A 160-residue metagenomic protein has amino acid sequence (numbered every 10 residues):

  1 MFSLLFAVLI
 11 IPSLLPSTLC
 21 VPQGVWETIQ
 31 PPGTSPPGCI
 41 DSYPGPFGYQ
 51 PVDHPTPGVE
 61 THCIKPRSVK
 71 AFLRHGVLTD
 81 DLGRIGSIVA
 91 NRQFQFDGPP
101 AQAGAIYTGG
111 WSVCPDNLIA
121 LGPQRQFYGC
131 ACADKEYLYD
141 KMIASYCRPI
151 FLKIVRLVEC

Functional and structural regions predicted by a protein language model:
M1-G24: Fungal secretory targeting signals
L19-V59, P100-C160: Extracellular glycan/ECM-engagement signal in secreted proteins
G58-R84: Short, surface-exposed binding/anchoring microloops in extracellular/periplasmic proteins
E60-C63, V69-A71, F94-Q95, Q102 (+1 more regions): Short secondary-structure boundary micro-motifs
F72-L73, I88, V113, A131: Generic beta-strand structural signal
R74-G76, R92, D116-N117, D134: Beta-strand-connecting loop/turn residues
D81-P100: Phosphoinositide-binding peripheral membrane targeting modules
